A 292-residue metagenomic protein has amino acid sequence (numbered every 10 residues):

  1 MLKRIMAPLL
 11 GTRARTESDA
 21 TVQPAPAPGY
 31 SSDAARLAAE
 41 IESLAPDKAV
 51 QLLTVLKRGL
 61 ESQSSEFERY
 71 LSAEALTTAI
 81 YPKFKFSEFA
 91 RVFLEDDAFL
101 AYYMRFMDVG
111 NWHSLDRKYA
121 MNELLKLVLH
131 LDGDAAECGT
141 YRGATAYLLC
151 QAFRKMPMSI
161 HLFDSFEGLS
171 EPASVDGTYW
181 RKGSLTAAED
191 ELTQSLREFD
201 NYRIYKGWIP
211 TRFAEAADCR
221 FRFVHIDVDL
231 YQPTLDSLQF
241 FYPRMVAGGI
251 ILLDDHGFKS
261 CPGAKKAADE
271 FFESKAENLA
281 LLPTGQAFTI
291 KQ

Functional and structural regions predicted by a protein language model:
M1, S114-L115: Short alpha-helical segments used as structural interaction elements across diverse proteins
M1-A101: Membrane-proximal basic amphipathic "stem/tether" segments
F86-W112, N122, L129-Q292: S-adenosylmethionine/decaboxylated-SAM
D116-A120: N-terminal pre-P-loop "Q-motif" helix
